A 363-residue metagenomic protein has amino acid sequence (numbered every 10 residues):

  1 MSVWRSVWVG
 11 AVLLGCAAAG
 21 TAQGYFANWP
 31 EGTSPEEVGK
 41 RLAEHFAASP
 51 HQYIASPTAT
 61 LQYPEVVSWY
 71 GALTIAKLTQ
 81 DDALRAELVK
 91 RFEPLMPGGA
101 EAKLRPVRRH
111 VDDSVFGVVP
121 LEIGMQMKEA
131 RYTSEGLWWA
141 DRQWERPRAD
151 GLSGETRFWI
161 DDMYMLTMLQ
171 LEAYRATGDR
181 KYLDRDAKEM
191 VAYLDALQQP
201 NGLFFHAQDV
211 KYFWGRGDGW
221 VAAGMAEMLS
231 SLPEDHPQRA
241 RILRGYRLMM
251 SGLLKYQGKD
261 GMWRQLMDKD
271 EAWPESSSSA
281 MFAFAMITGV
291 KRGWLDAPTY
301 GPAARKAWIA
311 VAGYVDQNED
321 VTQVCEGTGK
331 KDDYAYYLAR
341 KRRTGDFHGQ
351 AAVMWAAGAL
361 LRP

Functional and structural regions predicted by a protein language model:
M1-A11: Bacterial N-terminal signal peptides that target proteins for export
A17-A19: N-terminal signal peptide c-region/cleavage motif recognized by signal peptidases
G24-V66, I75-M127, R131-W139, K269 (+2 more regions): CBM-like carbohydrate-recognition segments
V38-H45, K90, L137-A149, L194-L203 (+1 more regions): Acidic-glycine-rich active-site phosphate/pyrophosphate-binding loop
H51, Q80, P97-E101, K128 (+6 more regions): Helix-capping and short linker residues that terminate individual alpha-solenoid repeat units
T58-A72, P106-G124, F158-Q170, F213-L229: Aromatic-lined, polymer-binding surfaces characteristic of secreted/periplasmic polysaccharide-degrading enzymes
T133-Y164: Asp-box/WD-like beta-propeller blade repeats and closely related beta-sheet repeat scaffolds
I160-D161, L171-L266, A272-A283, L295-G329 (+3 more regions): Extended ligand-binding clefts on enzyme/binding-domain cores
